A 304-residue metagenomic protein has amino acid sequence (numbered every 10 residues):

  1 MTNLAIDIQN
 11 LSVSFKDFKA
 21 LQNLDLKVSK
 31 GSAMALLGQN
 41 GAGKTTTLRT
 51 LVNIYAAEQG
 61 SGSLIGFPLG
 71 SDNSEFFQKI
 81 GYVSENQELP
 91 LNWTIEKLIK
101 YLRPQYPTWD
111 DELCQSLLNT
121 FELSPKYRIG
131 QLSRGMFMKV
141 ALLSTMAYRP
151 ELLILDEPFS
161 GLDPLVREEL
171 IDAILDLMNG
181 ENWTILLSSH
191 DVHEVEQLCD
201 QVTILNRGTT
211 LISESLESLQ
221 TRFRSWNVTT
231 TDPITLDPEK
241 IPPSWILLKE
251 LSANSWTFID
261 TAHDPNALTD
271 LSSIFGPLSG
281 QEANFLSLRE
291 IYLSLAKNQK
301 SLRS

Functional and structural regions predicted by a protein language model:
M1-S12, K300-S304: ABC-family P-loop ATPase nucleotide-binding domain
L4-I6, V13-L187, V192-N206: ABC transporter nucleotide-binding domains
Q9, S29, G60, T229-T231 (+1 more regions): A structural detector for beta-sheet-dominated domains
K19, E112-Q115, E168, E217 (+3 more regions): Generic alpha-helical secondary structure signal
F67-G70, T108, T231, T261-H263 (+1 more regions): Short, surface-exposed acidic/glycine-rich loop or hinge patches that mediate macromolecular interfaces
T94, S215, N284-S287: Short loop/turn segments at beta->alpha junctions
L170-A262: ABC transporter nucleotide-binding domain
I259-S304: C-terminal coupling/interaction segments
